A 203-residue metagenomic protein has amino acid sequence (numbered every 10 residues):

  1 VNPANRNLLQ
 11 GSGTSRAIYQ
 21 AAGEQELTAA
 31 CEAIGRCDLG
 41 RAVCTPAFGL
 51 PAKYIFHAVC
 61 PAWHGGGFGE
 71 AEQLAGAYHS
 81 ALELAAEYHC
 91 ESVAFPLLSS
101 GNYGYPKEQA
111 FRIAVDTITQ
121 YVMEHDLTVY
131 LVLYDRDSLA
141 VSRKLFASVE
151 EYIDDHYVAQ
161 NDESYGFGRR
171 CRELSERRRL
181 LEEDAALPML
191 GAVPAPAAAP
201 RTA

Functional and structural regions predicted by a protein language model:
N2-E87: Glycine-/small-residue-enriched capping loops at alpha/beta junctions
A62-A199: Phosphate/ribose-phosphate-bearing ligand recognition and processing surfaces, centered on ADP-ribose/NAD(+/P+) systems
